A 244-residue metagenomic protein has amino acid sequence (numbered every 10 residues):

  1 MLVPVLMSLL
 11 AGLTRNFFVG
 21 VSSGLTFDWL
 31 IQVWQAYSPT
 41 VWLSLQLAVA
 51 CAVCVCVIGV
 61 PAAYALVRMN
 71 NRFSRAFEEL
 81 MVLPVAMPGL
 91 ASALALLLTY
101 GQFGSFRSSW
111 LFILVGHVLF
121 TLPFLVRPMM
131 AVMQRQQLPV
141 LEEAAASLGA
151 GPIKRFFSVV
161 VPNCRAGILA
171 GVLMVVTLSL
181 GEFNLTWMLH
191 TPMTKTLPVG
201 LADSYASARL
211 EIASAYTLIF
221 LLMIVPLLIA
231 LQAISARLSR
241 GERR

Functional and structural regions predicted by a protein language model:
M1-F18, I31-Q134, N163, G167 (+5 more regions): Membrane-water interface segments at the C-terminal ends of transmembrane alpha-helices in multi-pass inner-membrane
G20-Q32, P192-A206: Short hydrophobic, aromatic-rich alpha-helical segments embedded in or entering the lipid bilayer of multi-pass
S23, V132-E143, P152, R165 (+1 more regions): Transmembrane helix boundary and interhelical loop/hinge segments in multi-pass membrane proteins
S74-R75, P139-A145, L210-S214: Loop-to-transmembrane helix entry/capping segments in MFS-fold secondary transporters and related SLC/MFSD carriers
A144-A145, R155, L201: Hydrophobic positions on the alpha-helical face of helix-turn-helix-like DNA-binding modules
L148-G149, P162: Glycine/proline-centered hinge or cleavage motifs at structural transition points of membrane proteins
L238-R244: Short, charged juxtamembrane terminal tails flanking transmembrane helices
